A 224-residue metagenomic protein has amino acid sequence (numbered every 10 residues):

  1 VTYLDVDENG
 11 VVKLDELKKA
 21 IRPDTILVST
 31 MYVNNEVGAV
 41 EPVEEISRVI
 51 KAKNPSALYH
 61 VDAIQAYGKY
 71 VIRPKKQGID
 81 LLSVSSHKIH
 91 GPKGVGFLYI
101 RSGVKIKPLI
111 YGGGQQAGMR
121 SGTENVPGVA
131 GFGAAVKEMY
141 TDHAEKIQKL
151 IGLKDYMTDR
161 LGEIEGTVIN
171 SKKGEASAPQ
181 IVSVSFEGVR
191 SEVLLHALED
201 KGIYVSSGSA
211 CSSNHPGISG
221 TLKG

Functional and structural regions predicted by a protein language model:
V1-G224: Pyridoxal 5′-phosphate
